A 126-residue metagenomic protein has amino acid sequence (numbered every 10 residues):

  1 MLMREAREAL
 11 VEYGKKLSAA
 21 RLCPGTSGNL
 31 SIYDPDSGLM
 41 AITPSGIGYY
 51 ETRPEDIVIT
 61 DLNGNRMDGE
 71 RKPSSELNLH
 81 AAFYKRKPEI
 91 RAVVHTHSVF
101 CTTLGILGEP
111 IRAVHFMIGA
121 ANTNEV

Functional and structural regions predicted by a protein language model:
M1-V126: Glycine-rich flexible loops
